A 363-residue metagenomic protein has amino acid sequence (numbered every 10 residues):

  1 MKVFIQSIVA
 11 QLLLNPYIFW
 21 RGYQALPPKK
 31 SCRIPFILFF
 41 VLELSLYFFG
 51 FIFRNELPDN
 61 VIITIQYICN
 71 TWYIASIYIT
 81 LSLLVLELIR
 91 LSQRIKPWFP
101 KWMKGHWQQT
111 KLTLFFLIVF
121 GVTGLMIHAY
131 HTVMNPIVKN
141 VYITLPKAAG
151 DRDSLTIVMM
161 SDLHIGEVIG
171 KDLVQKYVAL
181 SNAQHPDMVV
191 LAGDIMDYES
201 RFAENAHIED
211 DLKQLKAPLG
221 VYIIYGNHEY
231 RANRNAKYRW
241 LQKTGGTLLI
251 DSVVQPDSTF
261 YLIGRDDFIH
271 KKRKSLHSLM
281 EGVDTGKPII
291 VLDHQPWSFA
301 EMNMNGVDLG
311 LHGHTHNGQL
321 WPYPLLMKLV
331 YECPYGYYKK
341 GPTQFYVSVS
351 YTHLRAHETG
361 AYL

Functional and structural regions predicted by a protein language model:
M1-M134: Non-catalytic terminal accessory segments
P16, Y47, M302-N303, R355: A short C-terminal boundary segment appended to hydrolase-like catalytic domains
H128-Y130, N135, K139-L145, A149 (+1 more regions): Extended active-site neighborhood of metal-dependent phosphoesterases/phosphodiesterases
M134-I137, A148-N235: Membrane-embedded segments
S161-H164, G193-I195, N227-H228, S252 (+4 more regions): Active-site metal-binding loops of divalent metal-dependent hydrolases
D172-Q175, A203-H207, A236-R239, H277 (+2 more regions): Short, glycine/charged-enriched secondary-structure capping and boundary segments
L180-M188, K213-G220, T244-L325, E332-C333 (+2 more regions): His/acidic metal-ligating clusters that form di-metal
T352-A361: Conserved small/polar residues in nucleotide/adenosyl-binding loops
